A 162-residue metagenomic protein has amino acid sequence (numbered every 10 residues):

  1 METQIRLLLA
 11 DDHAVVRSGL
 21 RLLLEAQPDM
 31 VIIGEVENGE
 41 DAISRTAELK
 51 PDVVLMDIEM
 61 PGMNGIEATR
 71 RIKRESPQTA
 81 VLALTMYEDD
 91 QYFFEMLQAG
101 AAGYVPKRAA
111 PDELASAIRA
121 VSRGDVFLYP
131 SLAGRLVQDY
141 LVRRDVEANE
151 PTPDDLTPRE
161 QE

Functional and structural regions predicted by a protein language model:
A10-D11, V36, V54: Conserved sequence signature across two-component system core domains
D11, D57, T85: Active-site residues of response regulator receiver
V16, M56, P61: The feature encodes the CheY-like receiver
D29-E37, R45: Short hydrophobic/Thr-rich beta-strand motif most characteristic of the beta2 strand and flanking loop of CheY-like
N38-D41, P61-E67: Acidic catalytic/metal-coordinating carboxylates
S44, I66-Q78: Short amphipathic alpha-helix used as the core "switch/output" element in two-component signaling
L49-L55: Active-site beta3 strand of CheY-like receiver
Q91-Q98, A102-D154, P158, E162: Short, flexible helix-to-coil linker/hinge segments that flank and couple to helix-turn-helix
